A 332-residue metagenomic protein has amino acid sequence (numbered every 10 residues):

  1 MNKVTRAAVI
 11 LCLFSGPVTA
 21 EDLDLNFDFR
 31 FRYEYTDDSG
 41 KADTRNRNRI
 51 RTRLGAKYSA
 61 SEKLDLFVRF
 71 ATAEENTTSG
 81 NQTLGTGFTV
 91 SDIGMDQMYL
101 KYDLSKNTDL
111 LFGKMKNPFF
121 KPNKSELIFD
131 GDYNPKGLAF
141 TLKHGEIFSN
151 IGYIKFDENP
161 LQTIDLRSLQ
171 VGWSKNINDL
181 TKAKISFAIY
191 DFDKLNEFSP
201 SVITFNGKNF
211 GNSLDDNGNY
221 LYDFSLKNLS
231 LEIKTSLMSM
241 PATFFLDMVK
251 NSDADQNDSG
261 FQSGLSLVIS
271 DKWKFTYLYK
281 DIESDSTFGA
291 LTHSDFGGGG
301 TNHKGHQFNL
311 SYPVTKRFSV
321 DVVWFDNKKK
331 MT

Functional and structural regions predicted by a protein language model:
N2-L110, L138-I151, K175-D179, D223 (+3 more regions): Beta-barrel outer-membrane channel/assembly domains of diderm bacteria
F31, T72-N76, K116-F119, F156-E158: Solvent-exposed loop/turn segments at secondary-structure junctions within structured extracellular/periplasmic domains
T36-S39, N81-T83, P122-N123, I154 (+2 more regions): Extracytoplasmic loops and strand-loop junctions of Gram-negative outer membrane beta-barrel proteins
A42-N48, T83-F88, L127-Y133, S201-N206 (+2 more regions): Flexible, surface-exposed loop regions and adjacent strand-edge segments of Gram-negative outer-membrane beta-barrel
N76-S79, F119-P122, S286: Short, solvent-exposed loop/turn segments at secondary-structure junctions
D92, I128-D132, T163, S284-T287 (+1 more regions): Short, well-structured alpha-helical patches and their helix-loop capping segments that border functional surfaces
D103-L110, P118-K272, Y279, V320 (+2 more regions): Signature for the C-terminal beta-barrel architecture of outer-membrane proteins
S270-V323: C-terminal hydrophobic structural anchor segments that stabilize assembly/packing rather than catalytic chemistry
